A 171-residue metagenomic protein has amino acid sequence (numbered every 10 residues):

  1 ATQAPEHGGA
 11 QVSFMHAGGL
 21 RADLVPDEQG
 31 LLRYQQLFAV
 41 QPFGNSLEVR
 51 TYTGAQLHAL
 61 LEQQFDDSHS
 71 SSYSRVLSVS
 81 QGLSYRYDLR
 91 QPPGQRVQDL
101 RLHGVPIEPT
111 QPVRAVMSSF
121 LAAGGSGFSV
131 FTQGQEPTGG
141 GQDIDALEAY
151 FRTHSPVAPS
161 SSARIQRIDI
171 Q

Functional and structural regions predicted by a protein language model:
T2-Q171: Feature captures C-terminal
